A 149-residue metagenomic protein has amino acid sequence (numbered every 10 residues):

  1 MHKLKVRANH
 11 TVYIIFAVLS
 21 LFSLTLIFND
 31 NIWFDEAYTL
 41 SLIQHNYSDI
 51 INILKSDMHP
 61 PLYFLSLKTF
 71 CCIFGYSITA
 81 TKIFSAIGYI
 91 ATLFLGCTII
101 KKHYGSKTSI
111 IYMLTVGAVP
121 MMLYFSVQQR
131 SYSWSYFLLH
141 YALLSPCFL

Functional and structural regions predicted by a protein language model:
L4-L149: Terminal, non-globular segments
